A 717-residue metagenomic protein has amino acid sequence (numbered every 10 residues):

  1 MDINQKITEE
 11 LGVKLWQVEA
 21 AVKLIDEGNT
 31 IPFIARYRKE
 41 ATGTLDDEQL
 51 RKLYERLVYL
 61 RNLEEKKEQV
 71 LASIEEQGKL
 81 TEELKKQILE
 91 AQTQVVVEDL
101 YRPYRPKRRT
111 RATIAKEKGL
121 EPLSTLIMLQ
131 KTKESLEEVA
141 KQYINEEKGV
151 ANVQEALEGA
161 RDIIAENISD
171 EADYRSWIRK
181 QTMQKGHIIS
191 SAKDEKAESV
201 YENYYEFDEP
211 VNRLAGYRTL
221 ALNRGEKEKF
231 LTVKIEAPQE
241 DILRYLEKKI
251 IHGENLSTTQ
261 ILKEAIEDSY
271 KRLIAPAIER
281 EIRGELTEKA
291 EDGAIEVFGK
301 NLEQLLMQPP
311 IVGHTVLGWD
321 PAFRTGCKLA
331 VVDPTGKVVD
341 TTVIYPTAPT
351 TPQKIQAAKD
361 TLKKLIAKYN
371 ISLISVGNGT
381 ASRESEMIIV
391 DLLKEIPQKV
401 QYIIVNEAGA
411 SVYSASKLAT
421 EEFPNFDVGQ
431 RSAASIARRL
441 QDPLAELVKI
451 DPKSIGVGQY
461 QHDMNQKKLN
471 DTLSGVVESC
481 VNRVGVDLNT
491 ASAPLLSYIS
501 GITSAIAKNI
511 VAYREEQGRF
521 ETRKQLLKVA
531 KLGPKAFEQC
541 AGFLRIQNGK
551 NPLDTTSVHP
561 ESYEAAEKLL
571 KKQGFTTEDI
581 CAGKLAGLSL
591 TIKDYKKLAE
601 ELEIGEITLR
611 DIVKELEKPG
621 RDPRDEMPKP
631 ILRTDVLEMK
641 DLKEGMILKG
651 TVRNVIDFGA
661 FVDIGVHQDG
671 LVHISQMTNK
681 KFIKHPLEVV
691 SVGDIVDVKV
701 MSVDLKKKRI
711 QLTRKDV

Functional and structural regions predicted by a protein language model:
M1-E19, D26: Generic start-of-chain signal for non-secretory N-termini
I3, E55, N62-K79, L89 (+5 more regions): Long, highly charged, low-complexity intrinsically disordered interaction regions that mediate electrostatic DNA/RNA
K23-D26, P103, I114-E117, A221-G225 (+15 more regions): Replace "in large, NTP-powered and nucleic-acid-processing enzymes" with "in large, NTP-powered factors and other
Y37-K39, M128, P238, P321 (+11 more regions): Short, ordered loop/turn segments at secondary-structure junctions
Q49-R51, L63-S73, Q77-G318, A322-N425 (+1 more regions): Duplex nucleic acid-engaging cores and interfaces of nucleic-acid transaction enzymes
S73, Q87, E98-L100, G225-P238 (+4 more regions): Structured, non-catalytic alpha/beta "coupling" segments that mediate domain-domain communication and provide generic
K180-H187, W319-F323, T380-A381, V405-V412 (+5 more regions): A glycine-rich phosphate-binding loop feature that marks nucleotide/adenosyl-phosphate handling sites
G549-K550, D554-V717: Single-stranded RNA-binding regions, centering on S1/OB-family and related RNA-binding modules
